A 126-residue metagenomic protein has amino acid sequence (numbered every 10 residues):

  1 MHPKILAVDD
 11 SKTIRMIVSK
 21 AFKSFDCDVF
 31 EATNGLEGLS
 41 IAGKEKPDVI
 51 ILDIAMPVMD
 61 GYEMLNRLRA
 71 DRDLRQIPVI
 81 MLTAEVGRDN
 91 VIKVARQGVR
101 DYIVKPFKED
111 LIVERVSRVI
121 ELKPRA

Functional and structural regions predicted by a protein language model:
H2-T13, V18-F22, I50: Conserved acidic segment of CheY-like receiver
D26-T33, I41: Short hydrophobic/Thr-rich beta-strand motif most characteristic of the beta2 strand and flanking loop of CheY-like
E45-I51: Active-site beta3 strand of CheY-like receiver
M56: Receiver (REC) domain active-site loop signature in two-component systems and cognate sites in sensor histidine kinases
F107-V116: C-terminal output helix
